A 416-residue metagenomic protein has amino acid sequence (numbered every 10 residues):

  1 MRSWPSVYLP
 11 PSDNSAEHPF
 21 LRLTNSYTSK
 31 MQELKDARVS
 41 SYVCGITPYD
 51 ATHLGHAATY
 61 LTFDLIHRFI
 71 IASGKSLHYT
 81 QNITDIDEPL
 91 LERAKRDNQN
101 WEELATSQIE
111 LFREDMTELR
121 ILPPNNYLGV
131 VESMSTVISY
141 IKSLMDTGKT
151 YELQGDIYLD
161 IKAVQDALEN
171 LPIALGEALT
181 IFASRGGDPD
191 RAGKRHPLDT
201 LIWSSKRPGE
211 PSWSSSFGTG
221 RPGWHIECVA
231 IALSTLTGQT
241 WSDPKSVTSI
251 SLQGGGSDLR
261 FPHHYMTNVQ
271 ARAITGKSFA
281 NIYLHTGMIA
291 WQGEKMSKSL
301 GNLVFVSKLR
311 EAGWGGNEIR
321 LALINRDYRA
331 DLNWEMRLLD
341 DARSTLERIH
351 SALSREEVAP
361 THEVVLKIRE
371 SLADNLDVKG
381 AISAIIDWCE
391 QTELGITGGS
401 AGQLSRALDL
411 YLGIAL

Functional and structural regions predicted by a protein language model:
M1-M31, N100, I382-L416: Basic, alpha-helical terminal appendages of large translation-related enzymes
R2-Y49, D64, S135-S344, H350-R355: Alpha-helical recognition segments enriched in aromatics with Gly/Pro capping that present substrate-recognition
T28-R120: N-terminal, positively charged nucleic-acid-binding surface of large information/translation enzymes
I83-D87, F112, L122-V137, G155-A163: Short, glycine/charge-rich beta-strand/loop segments that flank catalytic centers and engage negatively charged groups
K95-N100, N125-V131, G256: The substrate-binding groove and active-site-proximal loops of carbohydrate-active enzymes, especially glycoside
D97, D115-I121, V137-T147: Active-site-adjacent, His/Asp/Glu-enriched structural segments that form or flank metal-binding and acid/base networks
S107-L122, N126, A232-S249: CE4/NodB-like, metal-dependent polysaccharide N-deacetylase domain that modifies extracellular/periplasmic N-acetylated
S242-K245, I274-A280, A312, G316 (+1 more regions): Feature 926 captures the class I aminoacyl-tRNA synthetase adenylation module centered on the KMSKS loop
